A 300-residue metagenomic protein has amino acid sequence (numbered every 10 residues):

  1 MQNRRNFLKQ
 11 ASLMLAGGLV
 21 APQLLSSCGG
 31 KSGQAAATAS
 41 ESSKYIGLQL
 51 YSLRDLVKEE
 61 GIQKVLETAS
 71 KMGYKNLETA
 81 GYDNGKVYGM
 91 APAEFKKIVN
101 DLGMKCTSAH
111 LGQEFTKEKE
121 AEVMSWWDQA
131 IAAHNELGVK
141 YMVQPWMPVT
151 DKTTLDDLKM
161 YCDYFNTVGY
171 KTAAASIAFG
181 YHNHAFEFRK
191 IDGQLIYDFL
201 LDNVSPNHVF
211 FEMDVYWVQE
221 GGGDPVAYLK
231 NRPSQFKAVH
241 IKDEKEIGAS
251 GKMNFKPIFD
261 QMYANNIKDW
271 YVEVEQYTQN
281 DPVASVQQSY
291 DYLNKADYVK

Functional and structural regions predicted by a protein language model:
M1-P22, K31: N-terminal secretory signal peptides and thylakoid transit peptides that target proteins across membranes
S12, G18-Q23, T116-F210, V283: Active-site acidic/histidine proton-transfer and metal-coordination neighborhood in alpha/beta enzyme cores
L24-Y51, D55-E60: C-terminal segment of N-terminal export signals and the immediately downstream linker at the start of the mature
A37-E41, L66-K71, Y88-T107, W126-G138 (+4 more regions): Acidic (Asp/Glu)-rich catalytic clusters
I46-Q49, L77-T79, C106-L111, M142-Q144 (+4 more regions): Hydrophobic faces of well-ordered beta-strands that scaffold small-molecule active sites in alpha/beta enzyme cores
L48, A69, L77, V99 (+5 more regions): Conserved, mostly hydrophobic/aromatic
R54-E60, A80-A91, Q113-M124, V149-T153 (+4 more regions): Acidic-and-aromatic substrate-binding clefts and catalytic sites of carbohydrate-active enzymes
N76-L77, T172-F259: Acidic/histidine-rich catalytic cores of soluble enzymes
